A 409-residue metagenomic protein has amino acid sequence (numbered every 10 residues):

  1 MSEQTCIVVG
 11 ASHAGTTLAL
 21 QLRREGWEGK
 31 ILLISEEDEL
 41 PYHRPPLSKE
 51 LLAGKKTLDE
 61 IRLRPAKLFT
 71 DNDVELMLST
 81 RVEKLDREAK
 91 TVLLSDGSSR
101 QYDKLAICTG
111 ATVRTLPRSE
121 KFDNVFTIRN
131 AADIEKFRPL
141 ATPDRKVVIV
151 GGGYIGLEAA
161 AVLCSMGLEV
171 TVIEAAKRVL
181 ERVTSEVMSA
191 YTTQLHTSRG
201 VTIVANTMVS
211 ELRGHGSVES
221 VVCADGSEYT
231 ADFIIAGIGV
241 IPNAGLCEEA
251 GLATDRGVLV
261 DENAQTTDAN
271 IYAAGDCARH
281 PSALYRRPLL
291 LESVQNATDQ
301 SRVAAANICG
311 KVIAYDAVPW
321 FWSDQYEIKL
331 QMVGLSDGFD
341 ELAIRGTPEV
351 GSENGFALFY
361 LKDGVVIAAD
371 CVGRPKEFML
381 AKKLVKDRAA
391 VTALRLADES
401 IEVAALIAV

Functional and structural regions predicted by a protein language model:
M1-V9, L63-V148, V222-A224, I235-G237 (+2 more regions): FAD-binding core/adjacent interface of flavoenzyme oxidoreductases
S2-E75, V162-V183, F378-L380: Beta1-alpha1 glycine-rich phosphate/pyrophosphate-binding loop at the start of Rossmann-like nucleotide-binding domains
S2-T5, A11, R24, C277-P375 (+1 more regions): Mid-to-C-terminal Rossmann-like scaffold of FAD/NAD(P)H-dependent oxidoreductases
S12-G15, G153-G156, A305: Catalytic nucleophile loop
E28-K30, T70-N72, L76-L94, R100 (+1 more regions): A Rossmann-like FAD-binding core segment of flavoenzymes
D123-P143, G216-V222, S227-V303: FAD-site-proximal beta/loop scaffold in flavoenzymes
K136-T184, V218: Rossmann-like NAD(P)H-binding beta-loop-alpha module
V391-V409: Cysteine/selenocysteine-centered motifs that mediate thiol-based redox chemistry or coordinate metal-sulfur cofactors
